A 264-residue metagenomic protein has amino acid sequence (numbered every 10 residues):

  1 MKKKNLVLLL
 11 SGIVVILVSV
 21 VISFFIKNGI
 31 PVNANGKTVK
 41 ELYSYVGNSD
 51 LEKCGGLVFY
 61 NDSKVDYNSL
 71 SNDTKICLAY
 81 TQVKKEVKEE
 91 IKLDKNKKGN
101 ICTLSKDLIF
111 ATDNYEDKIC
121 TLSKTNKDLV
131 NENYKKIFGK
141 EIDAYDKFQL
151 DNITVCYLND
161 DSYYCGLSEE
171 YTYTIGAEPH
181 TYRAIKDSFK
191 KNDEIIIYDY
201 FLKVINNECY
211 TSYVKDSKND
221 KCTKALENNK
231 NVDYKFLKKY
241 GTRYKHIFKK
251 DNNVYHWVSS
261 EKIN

Functional and structural regions predicted by a protein language model:
M1-V15: N-terminal Sec-pathway targeting helices
I16-V20: Alpha-helical transmembrane segments
V21-A34: Sec-dependent signal peptide cleavage junction
P31-N264: Mature, Sec-exported extracytoplasmic domains of Gram-positive
